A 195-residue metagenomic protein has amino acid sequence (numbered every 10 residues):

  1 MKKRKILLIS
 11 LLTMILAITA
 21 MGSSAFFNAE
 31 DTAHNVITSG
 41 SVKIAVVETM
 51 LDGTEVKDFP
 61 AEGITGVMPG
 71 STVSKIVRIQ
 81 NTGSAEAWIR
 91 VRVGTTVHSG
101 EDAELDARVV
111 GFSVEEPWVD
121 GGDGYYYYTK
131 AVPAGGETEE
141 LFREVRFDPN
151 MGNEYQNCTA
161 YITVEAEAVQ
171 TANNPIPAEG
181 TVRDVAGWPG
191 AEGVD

Functional and structural regions predicted by a protein language model:
M1-L11: N-terminal Sec-pathway targeting helices
L8-S10, T19, F26-D195: Surface-exposed, hydrophilic segments of mature proteins
